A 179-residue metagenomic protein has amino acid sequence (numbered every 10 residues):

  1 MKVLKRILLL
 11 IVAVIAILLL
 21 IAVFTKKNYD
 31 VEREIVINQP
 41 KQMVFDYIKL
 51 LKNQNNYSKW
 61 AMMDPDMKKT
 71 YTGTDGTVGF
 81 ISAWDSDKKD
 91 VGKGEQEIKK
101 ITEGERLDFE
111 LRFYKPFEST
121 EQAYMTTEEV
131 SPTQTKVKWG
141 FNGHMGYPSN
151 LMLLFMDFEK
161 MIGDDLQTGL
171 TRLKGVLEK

Functional and structural regions predicted by a protein language model:
K2-K68: Hydrophobic ligand-binding cavity/cleft-lining segments
N28, G79, G104-R106, P132-K136: A generic structural signal for beta-strand entry/edge sites
D30-E32, V91-Q96, S119-Y124: Short, surface-exposed coil-to-beta transition loops
P40, K89, E103-G104, V130-Q134: Short strand-connecting beta-turns/loops that link adjacent beta-strands
M43-Q54, S82, I98, F109 (+3 more regions): Hydrophobic pocket/interface hotspot
K52-E95, G104: Short beta-edge strand/loop motif at the mouth of beta-sheet-based domains
Y71-G79, K99-T102, S119, T126-V130: Flexible, solvent-exposed loop/hinge segments and secondary-structure transition points
E110-Q167, L173-G175, K179: Beta-strand/loop substructures that line and gate deep hydrophobic ligand-binding cavities in soluble
